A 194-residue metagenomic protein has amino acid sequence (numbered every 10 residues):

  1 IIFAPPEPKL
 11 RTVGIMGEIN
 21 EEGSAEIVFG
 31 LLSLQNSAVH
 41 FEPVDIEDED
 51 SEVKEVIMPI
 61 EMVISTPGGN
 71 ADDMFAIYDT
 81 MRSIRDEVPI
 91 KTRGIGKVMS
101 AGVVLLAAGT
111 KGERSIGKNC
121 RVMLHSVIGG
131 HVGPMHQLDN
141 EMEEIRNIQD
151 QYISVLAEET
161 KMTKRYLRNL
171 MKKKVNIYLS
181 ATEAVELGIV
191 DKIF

Functional and structural regions predicted by a protein language model:
I1-F194: Terminal-region recognition feature
